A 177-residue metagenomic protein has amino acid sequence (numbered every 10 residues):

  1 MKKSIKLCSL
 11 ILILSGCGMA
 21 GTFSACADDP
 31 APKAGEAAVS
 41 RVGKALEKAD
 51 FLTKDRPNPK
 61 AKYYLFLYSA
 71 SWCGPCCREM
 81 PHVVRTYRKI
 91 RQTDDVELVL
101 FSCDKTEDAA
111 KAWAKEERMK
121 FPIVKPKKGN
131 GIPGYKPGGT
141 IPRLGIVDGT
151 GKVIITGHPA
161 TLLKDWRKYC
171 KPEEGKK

Functional and structural regions predicted by a protein language model:
K2-E47, I154-I155, K176-K177: N-terminal targeting signals for export/organelle localization
R41-Y64: A short beta-strand-turn-helix
P57-K60, R91-T93, E116, K136-T140: Extracellular/periplasmic catalytic domains that process cell-envelope and extracellular macromolecules
K62, Y68-W72, T140: Short pre-active-site segment immediately N-terminal to redox-active cysteine/selenocysteine motifs in thiol-based
K62-Y63, M80-L100, K115: Conserved helix-turn-beta segment immediately C-terminal to the redox Cys motif in thioredoxin-like folds
Y68-R85: Conserved redox-active cysteine motifs that mediate thiol-disulfide chemistry, especially di-cysteine Cys-X(1-2)-Cys
D94-A109, M119-K128: Thiol-based oxidoreductase modules, predominantly thioredoxin-like and allied folds used for disulfide exchange
M119, K127-C170: Thiol/disulfide oxidoreductase modules built on the thioredoxin-like
